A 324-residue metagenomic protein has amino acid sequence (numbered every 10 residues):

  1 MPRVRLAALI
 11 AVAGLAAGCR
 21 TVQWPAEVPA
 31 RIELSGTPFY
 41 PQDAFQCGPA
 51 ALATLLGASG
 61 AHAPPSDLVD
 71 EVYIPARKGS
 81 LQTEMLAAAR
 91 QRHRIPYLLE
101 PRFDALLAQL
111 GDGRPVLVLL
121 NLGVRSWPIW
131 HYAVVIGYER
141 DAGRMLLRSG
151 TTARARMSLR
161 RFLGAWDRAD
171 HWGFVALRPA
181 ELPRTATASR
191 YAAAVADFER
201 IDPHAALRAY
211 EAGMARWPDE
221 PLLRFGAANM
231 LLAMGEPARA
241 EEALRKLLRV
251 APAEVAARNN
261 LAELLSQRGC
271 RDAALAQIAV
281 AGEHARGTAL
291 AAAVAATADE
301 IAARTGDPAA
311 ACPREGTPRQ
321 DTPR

Functional and structural regions predicted by a protein language model:
R20-R102, L106, D112, A180-E181 (+6 more regions): Cysteine-nucleophile protease catalytic domains, especially the papain-like/related folds used in DUB/UBL proteases
R20-T21, E139-G226, M230-L232: Noncatalytic regulatory segments and standalone regulatory/sensor domains
I95, L99-R148: Active-site-adjacent substructure of cysteine-protease-like catalytic cores
L222-G226, A256-N260, A276, A291-T297: Alpha-solenoid helical repeat scaffolds
L275-R324: Terminal, low-structured helical/coil segments at or just beyond the last alpha-helical repeat
